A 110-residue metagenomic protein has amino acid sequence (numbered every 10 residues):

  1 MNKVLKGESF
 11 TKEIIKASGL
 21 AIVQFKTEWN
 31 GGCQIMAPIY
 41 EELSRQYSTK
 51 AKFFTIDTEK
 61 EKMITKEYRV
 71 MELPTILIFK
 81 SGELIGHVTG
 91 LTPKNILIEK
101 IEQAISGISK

Functional and structural regions predicted by a protein language model:
K3-L20: A short beta-strand-turn-helix
V4-L5, F25, Y40-S44, S48-M63: Thiol-based oxidoreductase modules, predominantly thioredoxin-like and allied folds used for disulfide exchange
F25-I39: Conserved redox-active cysteine motifs that mediate thiol-disulfide chemistry, especially di-cysteine Cys-X(1-2)-Cys
K62, Y68-L77: Structural micro-motif
I78-K110: Non-catalytic, surface beta->alpha helical segment in thiol-disulfide oxidoreductase systems
